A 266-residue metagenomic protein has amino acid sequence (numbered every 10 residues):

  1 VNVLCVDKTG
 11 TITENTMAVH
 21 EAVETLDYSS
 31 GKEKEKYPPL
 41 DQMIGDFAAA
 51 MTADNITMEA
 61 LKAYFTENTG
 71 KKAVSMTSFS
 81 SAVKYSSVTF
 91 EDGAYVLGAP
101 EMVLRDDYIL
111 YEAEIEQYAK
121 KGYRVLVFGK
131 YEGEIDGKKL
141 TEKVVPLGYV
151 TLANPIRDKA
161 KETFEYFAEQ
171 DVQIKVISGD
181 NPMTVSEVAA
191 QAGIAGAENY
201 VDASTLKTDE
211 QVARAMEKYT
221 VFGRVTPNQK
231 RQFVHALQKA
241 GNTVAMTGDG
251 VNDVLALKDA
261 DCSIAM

Functional and structural regions predicted by a protein language model:
N2-P146, L152, E165-Y166, I174-A190 (+2 more regions): Cytosolic catalytic regions of ATP/NTP-dependent phosphoryl-transfer enzymes
K139-M266: Conserved ATP-binding TGD loop and adjacent catalytic N/P-domain core of P-type ATPases
